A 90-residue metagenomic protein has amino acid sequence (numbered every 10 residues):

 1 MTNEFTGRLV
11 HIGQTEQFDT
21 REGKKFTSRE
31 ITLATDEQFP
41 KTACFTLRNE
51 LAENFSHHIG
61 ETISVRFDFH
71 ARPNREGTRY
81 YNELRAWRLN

Functional and structural regions predicted by a protein language model:
M1-N90: Single-stranded nucleic acid-binding surfaces, predominantly the OB-fold ssDNA-binding core
